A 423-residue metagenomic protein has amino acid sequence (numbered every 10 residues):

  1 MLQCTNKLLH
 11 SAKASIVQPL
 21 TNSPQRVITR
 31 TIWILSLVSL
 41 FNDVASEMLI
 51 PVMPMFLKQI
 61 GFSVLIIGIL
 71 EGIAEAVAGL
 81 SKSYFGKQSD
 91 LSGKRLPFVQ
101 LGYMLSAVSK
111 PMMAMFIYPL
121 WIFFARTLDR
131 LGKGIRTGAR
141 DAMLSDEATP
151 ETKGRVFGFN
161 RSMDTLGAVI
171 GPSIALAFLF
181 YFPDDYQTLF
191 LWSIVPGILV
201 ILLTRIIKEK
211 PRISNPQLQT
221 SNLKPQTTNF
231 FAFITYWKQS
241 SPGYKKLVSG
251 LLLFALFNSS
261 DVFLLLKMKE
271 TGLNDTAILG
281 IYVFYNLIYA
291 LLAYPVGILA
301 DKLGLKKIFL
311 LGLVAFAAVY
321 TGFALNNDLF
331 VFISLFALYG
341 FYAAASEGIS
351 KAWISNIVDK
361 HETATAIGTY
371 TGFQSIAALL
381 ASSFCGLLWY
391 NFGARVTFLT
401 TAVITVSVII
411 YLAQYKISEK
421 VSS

Functional and structural regions predicted by a protein language model:
K13-T29, P211-S249: Juxtamembrane intracellular "pre-TM" segments in multi-pass secondary transporters
P24-E75, G243-I281: Helix-loop boundary and gating motifs at the non-cytosolic
M55, Q59, I170-T188, L380-A394: Transmembrane alpha-helix termini and helix-breaking/packing motifs in multi-pass membrane transporters
S81-G93, L179, A293-G304, W389-Y390: Helix-to-loop junctions at the C-terminal end of transmembrane segments in multipass secondary transporters
P97-P111, I194, K307-G322, A402: Structural signature of the two symmetry-related core transmembrane helices
A125-L166: Cytoplasmic helix-loop-helix junction between adjacent transmembrane helices in 12-TM secondary transporters
G158-S173, F373-A381: Glycine-rich segments within core transmembrane alpha-helices of 12-TM secondary carriers
V195-N215, V408-K416: C-terminal membrane-cytosol helix-exit motif in multi-pass small-molecule transporters
